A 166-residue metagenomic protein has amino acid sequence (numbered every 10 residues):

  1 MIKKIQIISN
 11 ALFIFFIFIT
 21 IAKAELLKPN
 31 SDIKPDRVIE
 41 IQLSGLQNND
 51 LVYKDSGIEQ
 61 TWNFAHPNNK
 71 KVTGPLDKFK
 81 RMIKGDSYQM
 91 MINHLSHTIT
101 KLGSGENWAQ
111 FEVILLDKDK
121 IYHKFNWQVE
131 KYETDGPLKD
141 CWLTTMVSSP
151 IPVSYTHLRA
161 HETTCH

Functional and structural regions predicted by a protein language model:
I2-S9: Bacterial N-terminal signal peptides that target proteins for export
N10-F18: Bacterial N-terminal signal peptides
A22-A24: Boundary at the C-terminal end of the N-terminal hydrophobic targeting segment
K34-D50, Q60, F64: Short, aromatic-enriched amphipathic alpha-helices that serve as compact interaction elements
V52-E106: Short solvent-exposed beta->alpha transition segments
F111-K118: Short beta-strand segments that buttress and anchor functional surface loops
H123-D140: A short, surface-exposed beta-strand/turn
T156-T163: Conserved small/polar residues in nucleotide/adenosyl-binding loops
